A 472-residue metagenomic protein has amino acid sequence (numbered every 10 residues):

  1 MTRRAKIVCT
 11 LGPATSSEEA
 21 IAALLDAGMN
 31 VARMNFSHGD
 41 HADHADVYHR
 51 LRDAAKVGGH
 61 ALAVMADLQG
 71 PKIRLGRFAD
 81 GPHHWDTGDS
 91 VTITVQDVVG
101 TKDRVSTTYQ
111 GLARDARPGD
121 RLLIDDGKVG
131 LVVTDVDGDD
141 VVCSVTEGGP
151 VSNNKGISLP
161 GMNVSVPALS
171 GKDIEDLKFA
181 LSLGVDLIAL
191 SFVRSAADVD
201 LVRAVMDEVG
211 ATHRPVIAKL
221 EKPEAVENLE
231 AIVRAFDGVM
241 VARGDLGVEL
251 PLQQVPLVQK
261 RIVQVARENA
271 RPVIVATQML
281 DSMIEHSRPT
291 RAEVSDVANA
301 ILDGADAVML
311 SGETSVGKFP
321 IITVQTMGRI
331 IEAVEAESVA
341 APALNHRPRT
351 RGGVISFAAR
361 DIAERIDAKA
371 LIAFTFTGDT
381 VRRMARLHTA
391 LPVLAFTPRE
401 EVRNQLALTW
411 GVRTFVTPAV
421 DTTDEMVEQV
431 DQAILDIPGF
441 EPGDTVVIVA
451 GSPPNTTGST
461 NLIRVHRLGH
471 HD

Functional and structural regions predicted by a protein language model:
M1-D472: Non-catalytic helical/linker scaffolds that mediate oligomerization, partner binding, and domain coupling around large
